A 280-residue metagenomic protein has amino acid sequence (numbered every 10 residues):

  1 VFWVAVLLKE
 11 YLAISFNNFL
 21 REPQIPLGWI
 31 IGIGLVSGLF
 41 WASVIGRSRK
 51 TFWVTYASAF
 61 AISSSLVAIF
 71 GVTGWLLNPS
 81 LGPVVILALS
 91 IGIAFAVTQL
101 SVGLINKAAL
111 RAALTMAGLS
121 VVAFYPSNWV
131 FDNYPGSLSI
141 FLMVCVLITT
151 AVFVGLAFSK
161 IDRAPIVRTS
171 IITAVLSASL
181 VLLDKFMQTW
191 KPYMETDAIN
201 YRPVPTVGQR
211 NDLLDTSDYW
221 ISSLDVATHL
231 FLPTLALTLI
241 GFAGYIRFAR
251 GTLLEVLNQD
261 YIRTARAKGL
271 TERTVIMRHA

Functional and structural regions predicted by a protein language model:
F2-A13, N17, F70-G71, D184: Juxtamembrane/transmembrane-helix interface segments of polytopic membrane transporters
K9, L27-G28: Short, intrinsically disordered/low-complexity patches at protein termini and at juxtamembrane boundaries
N18-P23, W29-A280: Alpha-helical transmembrane segments of integral membrane proteins, especially multi-pass inner/plasma-membrane
